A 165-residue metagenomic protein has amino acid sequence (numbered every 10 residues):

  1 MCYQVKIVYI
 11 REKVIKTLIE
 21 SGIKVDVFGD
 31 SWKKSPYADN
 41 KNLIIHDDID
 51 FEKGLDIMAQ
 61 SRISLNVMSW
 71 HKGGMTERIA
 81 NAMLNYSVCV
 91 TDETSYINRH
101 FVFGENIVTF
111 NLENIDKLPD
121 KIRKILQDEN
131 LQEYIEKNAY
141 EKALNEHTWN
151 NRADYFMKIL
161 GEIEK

Functional and structural regions predicted by a protein language model:
M1-A59: Conserved catalytic-core segment of nucleotide-activated headgroup transferases in glycan assembly
Y37-E164: Catalytic binding pocket for nucleotide-activated donors in carbohydrate/polymer assembly enzymes
